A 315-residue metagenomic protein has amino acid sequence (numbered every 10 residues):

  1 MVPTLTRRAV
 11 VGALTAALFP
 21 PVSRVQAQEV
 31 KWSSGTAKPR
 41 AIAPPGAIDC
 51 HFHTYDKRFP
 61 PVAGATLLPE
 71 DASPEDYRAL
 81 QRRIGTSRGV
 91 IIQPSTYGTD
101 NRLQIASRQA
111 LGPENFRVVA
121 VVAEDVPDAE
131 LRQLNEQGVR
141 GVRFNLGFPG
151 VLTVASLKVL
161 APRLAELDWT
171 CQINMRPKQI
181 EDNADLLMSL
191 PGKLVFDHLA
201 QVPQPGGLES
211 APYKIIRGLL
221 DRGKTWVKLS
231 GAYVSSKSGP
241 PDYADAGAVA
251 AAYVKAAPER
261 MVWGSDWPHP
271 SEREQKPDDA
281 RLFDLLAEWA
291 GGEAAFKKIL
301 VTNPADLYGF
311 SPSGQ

Functional and structural regions predicted by a protein language model:
V2-P21, Q28-G46, D71-R88, P258-R260 (+1 more regions): Mid-to-C-terminal alpha-helical segments outside catalytic/metal-binding sites
Q28-R163, L167, A244: Mid-domain alpha/beta scaffold segments of enzyme catalytic cores
H53, P94-S95, V121-D125, N145-G147 (+4 more regions): Active-site beta-loop-alpha junctions enriched in small/polar residues
R58-A63, P203-P205, S235-S238, S271-E272: A short acidic, helix-capping loop that chelates divalent metal ions and anchors anionic groups
D76-L80, D100, L160, Q179 (+3 more regions): Alpha-helical packing segments of well-folded alpha/beta enzyme cores
R78, I105-A106, A184, R217 (+3 more regions): Active-site phosphate/pyrophosphate- and oxyanion-stabilizing loops and adjacent acidic/basic residues in soluble
N101-F116, V249-V254, D278-A287: Short, electropositive alpha-helical surface patch
V151-W263, G314: Catalytic pocket-lining loop regions of alpha/beta-barrel enzymes, especially the amidohydrolase/enolase/GH5 lineages
